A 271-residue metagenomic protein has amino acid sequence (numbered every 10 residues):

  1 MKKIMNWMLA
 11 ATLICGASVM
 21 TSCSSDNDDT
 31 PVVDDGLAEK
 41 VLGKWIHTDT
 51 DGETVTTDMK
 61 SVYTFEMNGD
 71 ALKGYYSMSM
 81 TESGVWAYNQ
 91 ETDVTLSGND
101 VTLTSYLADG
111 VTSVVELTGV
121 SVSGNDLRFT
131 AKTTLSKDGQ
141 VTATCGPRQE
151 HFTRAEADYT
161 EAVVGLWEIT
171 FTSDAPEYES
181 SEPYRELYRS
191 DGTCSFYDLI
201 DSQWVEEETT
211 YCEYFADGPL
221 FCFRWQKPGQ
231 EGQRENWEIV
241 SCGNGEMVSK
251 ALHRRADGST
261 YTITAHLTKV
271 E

Functional and structural regions predicted by a protein language model:
M1-T21: Sec-dependent bacterial lipoprotein signal peptides
G16-W45, C145-Y159, T264, E271: Bacterial Sec-dependent N-terminal signal peptides
G36-V55, F152, E156-E179, T210-E213: Tryptophan-anchored aromatic micro-motifs
V41, W45, V101-L103, L117-G119 (+4 more regions): Fold-core signature of tandem repeat domains
H47-G52, Y75-M80, L103-A108, T130-S136 (+4 more regions): Beta-turn initiation residues at beta-strand->coil junctions
V55-V101, E177-C222, Q226-P228: N-terminal glycine/threonine-rich, aromatic-flanked beta-hairpin/loop signature
E91-T95, D100, T130-G165, E208-Y214 (+1 more regions): Edge beta-strand at a domain terminus
V101-T118, F221-I239: An anionic, turn-rich surface loop/hairpin at beta-sheet edges that serves as a generic interaction/coordination patch
